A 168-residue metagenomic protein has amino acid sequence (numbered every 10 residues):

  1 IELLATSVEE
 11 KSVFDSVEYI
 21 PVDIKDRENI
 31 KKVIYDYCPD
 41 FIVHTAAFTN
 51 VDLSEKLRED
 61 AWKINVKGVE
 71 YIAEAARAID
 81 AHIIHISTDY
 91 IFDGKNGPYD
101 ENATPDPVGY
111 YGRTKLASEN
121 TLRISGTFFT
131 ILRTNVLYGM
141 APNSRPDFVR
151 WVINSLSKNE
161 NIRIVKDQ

Functional and structural regions predicted by a protein language model:
I1-S12: Conserved glycine-rich Rossmann-like NAD(P)H-binding loop of the short-chain dehydrogenase/reductase
V13-R27: Rossmann-fold cofactor-recognition segment
Y19, A61-I64, Y111: A hydrophobic alpha-helix adjacent to the NAD(P)-binding/active-site core of NAD(P)-dependent oxidoreductases, strongly
I24-I64: NAD(P)H-binding glycine-rich loop region in Rossmannoid oxidoreductase-like domains and their noncatalytic homologs
F48-K56, I86-G109: Active-site "gating" loop of Rossmann-like NAD(P)-dependent oxidoreductase/epimerase domains
K56-I84, E119: NAD(P)-cofactor binding segment of oxidoreductase domains
T114: Active-site helix of classical SDR
N120-Q168: NAD(P)-dependent short-chain dehydrogenase/reductase
